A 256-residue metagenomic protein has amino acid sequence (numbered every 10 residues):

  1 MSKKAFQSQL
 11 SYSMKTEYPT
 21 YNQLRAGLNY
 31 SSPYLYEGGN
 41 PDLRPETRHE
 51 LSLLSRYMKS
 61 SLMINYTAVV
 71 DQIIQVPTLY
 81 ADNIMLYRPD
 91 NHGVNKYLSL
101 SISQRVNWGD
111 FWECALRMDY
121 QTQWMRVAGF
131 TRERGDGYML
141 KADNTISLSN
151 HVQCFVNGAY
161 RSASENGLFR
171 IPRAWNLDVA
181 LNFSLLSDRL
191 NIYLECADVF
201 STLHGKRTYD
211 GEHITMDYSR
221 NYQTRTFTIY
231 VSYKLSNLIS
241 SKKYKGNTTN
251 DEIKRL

Functional and structural regions predicted by a protein language model:
M1-K3, Y12, L51-Y57, L100-V106 (+5 more regions): Residues on the lipid-exposed face of transmembrane beta-strands in outer-membrane beta-barrel proteins
A5-S8, K59-I64, G109-L116, N150-V156 (+3 more regions): Repeated loop/turn-to-beta-strand initiation elements of outer-membrane beta-barrel proteins
Y12-Y18, L28, Y57-K59, Y66-Q72 (+6 more regions): Transmembrane beta-strands of outer-membrane beta-barrel pores
T16-N65, V69-V70, L86-L98, R220-R225: Outer-membrane beta-barrel signature, preferentially recognizing the C-terminal barrel domain of Gram-negative
Y21-N29, Y34-Y36, T67, Q72-A81 (+4 more regions): Outer-membrane beta-barrel translocator domains and adjoining extracellular loop/strand segments of Gram-negative
G93-A159: Gram-negative outer-membrane beta-barrel transporters
T122-M125, L140-S184, L190, F200 (+2 more regions): C-terminal beta-barrel architecture of Gram-negative outer-membrane proteins
L185-L256: C-terminal beta-signal and adjacent terminal beta-strands/loops of Gram-negative outer-membrane beta-barrel proteins
